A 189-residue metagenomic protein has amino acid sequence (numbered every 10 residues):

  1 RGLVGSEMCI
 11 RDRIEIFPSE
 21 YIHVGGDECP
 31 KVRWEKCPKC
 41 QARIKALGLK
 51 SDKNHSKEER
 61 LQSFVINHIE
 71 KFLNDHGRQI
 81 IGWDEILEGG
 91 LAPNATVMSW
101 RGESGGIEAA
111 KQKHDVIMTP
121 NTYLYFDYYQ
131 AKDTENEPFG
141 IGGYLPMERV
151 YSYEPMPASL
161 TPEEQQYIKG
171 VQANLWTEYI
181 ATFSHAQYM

Functional and structural regions predicted by a protein language model:
R1, V32-E58, S63: Aromatic- and acidic-residue-enriched carbohydrate-binding clefts of CAZyme catalytic domains
R1-G5, C9: Single conserved hydrophobic/aromatic residue that forms the stacking wall/gate of nucleotide- or nucleobase-binding
I10-V32: Active-site groove signature of glycoside hydrolases
D12-I16, E20, H68-H76, Q112: Generic, well-ordered alpha-helical scaffold segments in large soluble proteins
V24, L73, V97: Conserved, mostly hydrophobic/aromatic
N54, F64-I86, F183: Carbohydrate-binding surfaces of carbohydrate-active enzymes
Q79-A95, W100-M189: Flexible, acidic glycine-rich loops studded with aromatic residues
